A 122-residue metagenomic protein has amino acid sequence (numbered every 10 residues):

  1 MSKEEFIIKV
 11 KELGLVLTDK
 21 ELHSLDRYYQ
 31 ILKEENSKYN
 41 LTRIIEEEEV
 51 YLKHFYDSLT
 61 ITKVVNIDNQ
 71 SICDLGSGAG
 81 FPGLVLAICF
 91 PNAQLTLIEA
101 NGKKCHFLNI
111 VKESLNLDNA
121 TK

Functional and structural regions predicted by a protein language model:
M1-N69, I110-A120: Class I SAM-dependent transferase core
L59-K122: Conserved SAM/SAH cofactor-binding pocket of Class I
